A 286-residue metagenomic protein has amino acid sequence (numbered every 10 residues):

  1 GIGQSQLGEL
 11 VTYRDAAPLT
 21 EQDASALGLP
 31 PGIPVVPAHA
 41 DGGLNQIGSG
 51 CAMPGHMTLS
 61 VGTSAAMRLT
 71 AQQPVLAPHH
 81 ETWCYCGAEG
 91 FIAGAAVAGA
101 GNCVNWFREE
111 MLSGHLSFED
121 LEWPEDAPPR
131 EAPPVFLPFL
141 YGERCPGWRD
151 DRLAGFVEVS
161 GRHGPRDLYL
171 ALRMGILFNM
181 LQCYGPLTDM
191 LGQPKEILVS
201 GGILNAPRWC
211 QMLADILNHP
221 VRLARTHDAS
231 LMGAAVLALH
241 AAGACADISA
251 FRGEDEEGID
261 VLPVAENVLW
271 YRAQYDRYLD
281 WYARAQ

Functional and structural regions predicted by a protein language model:
I2, E9-L10, E109-L112: N-terminal leader/propeptide and maturation segments of large enzyme subunits in energy/redox metabolism and hydrolases
Q4-D15, A93: A glycine-/small-polar-enriched, mobile loop at the entrance of the PLP active site in fold-type I
A17, E21-S200, N205-Q286: Active-site core segments that coordinate phosphate-bearing ligands/cofactors across diverse enzyme families
